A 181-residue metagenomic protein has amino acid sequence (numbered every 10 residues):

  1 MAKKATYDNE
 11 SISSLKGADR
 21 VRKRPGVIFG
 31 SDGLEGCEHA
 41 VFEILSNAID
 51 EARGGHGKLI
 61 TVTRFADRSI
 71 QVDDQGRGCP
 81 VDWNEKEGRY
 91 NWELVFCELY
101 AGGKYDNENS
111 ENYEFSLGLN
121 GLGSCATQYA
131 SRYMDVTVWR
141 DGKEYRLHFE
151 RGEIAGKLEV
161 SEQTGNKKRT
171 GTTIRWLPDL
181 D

Functional and structural regions predicted by a protein language model:
M1-L45, E85, E93-F96, K104 (+1 more regions): Bergerat-fold GHKL ATPase/HATPase_c domain
A2-S11, D67-N91, Y105-D181: GHKL-type ATPase core
S14, D19-P25, L34-G36, I49 (+5 more regions): Residue-level detector of solvent-exposed, low-hydrophobicity positions
R24, E43-I44, A48-E51, Q75 (+3 more regions): Generic, well-ordered alpha-helical scaffold segments in large soluble proteins
V27-D32, A48-T61, G102-S116, V136-V138: Active-site phosphate-binding and catalytic loops of NTP-dependent enzymes
L34-T61, G123-A130: Conserved ATP-binding N-box helix of the HATPase_c
